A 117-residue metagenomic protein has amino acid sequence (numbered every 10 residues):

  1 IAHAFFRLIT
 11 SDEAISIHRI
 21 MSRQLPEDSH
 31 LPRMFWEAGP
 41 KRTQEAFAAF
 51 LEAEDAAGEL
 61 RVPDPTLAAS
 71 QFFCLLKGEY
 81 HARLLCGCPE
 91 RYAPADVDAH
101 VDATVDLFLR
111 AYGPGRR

Functional and structural regions predicted by a protein language model:
I1-E27, L76-H81, R110, R116: Helical hydrophobic small-molecule/effector-binding pocket
A4, E45, A49, A103-L107: Generic recognition of well-ordered alpha-helical segments within structured catalytic/regulatory domains
L8-S16, I20-S22, S29-A56, T66-L67 (+1 more regions): Amphipathic alpha-helical packing segments from all-alpha helical-bundle domains
R33, E37, D55-D106, Y112 (+1 more regions): Hydrophobic/aromatic-rich alpha-helical bundle segments in the mid-to-C-terminal region
